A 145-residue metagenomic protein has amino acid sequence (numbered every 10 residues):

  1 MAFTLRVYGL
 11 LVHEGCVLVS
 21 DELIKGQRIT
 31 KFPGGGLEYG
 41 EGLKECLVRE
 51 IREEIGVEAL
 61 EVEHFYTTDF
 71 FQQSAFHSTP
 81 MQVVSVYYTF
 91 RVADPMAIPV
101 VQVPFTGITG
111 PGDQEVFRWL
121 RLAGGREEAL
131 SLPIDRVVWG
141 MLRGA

Functional and structural regions predicted by a protein language model:
M1-F3, I29, S78-V84, P111-Q114: A generic structural micro-feature
M1-F32, V92: N-terminal strand-loop-strand
G9, H64, V86-F90: A structural signal for short, well-ordered beta-strand segments
K25-G26, L37-E38, D69-F71: Short, catalytically relevant binding-site loops at active-site mouths
F32-Y66: The catalytic Nudix box helix
F70-Q102, V137: Active-site-adjacent beta-strand/loop module that shapes the phosphate/pyrophosphate-binding cleft
T89, V100-G140: NUDIX/MutT-family hydrolases
